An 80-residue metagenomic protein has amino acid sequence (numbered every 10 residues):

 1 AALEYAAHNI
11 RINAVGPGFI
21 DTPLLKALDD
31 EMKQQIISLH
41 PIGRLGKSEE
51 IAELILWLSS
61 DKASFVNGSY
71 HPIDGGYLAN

Functional and structural regions predicted by a protein language model:
L3-A7, I20, G46, S59: A short hydrophobic alpha-helix cap/turn motif
A6, R11, V66-G68: Short, small/polar-rich loop/turn modules that mediate ligand/substrate recognition or access, typified
G16-A27: Short, flexible catalytic-loop segment of classical short-chain dehydrogenase/reductase
K26-H40: A short C-terminal helix-loop "cap" of Rossmann-like NAD(P)-dependent dehydrogenase/epimerase domains
H40-I51, K62: A conserved structural motif in NAD(P)-dependent oxidoreductases
L56, N67-N80: Short C-terminal tail/terminal secondary-structure segment of NAD(P)H-dependent dehydrogenase/reductase domains
